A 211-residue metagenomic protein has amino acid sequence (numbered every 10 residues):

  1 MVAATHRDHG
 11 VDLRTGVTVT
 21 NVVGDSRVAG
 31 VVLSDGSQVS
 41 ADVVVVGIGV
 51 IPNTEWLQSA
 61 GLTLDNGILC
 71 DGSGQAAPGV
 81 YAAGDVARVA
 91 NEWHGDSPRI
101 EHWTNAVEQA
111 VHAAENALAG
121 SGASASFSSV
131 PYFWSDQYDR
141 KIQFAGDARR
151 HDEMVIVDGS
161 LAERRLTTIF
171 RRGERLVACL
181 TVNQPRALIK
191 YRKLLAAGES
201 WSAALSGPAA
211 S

Functional and structural regions predicted by a protein language model:
M1-N21, A106, S129-W134: Rossmann-like dinucleotide-binding cores of NAD(P)H-dependent redox enzymes
A3, R7, V11, L62 (+1 more regions): Generic secondary-structure signature for well-ordered alpha-helical cores
N21, L69, S73, T168: Short, surface-exposed charged micro-motifs
S26-V32, S37-H112: FAD-site-proximal beta/loop scaffold in flavoenzymes
V86-P185: Mid-to-C-terminal Rossmann-like scaffold of FAD/NAD(P)H-dependent oxidoreductases
P185-S202: A short, polar/charged loop-to-alpha-helix boundary motif
W201-S211: Cysteine/selenocysteine-centered motifs that mediate thiol-based redox chemistry or coordinate metal-sulfur cofactors
